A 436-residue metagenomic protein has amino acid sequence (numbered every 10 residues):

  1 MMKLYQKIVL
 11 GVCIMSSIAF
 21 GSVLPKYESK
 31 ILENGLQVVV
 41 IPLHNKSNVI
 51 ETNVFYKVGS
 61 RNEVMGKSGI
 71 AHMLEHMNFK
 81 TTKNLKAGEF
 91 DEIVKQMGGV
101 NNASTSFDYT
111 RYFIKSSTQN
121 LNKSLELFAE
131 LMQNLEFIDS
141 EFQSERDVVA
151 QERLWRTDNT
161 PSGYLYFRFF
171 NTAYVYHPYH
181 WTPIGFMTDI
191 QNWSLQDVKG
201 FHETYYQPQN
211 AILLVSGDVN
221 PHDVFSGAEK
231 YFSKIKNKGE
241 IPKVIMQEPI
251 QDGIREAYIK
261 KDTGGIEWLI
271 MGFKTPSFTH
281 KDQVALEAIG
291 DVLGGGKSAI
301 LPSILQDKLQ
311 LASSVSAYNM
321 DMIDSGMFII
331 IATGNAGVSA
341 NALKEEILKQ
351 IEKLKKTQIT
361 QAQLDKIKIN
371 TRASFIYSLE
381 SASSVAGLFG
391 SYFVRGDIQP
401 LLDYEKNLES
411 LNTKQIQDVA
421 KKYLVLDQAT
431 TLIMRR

Functional and structural regions predicted by a protein language model:
M1-K7: Positively charged n-region of N-terminal signal peptides that target proteins for export
V9-S17: Bacterial N-terminal signal peptides
A19-G21: Boundary at the C-terminal end of the N-terminal hydrophobic targeting segment
V23-N53: Mature N-terminal segment immediately following signal peptide/propeptide cleavage in secreted/periplasmic
E28-S29, Q37-L43, K199-T204, G253-K261 (+2 more regions): Short, surface-exposed beta-strand/loop micro-motifs that present aromatic residues
I31, D91-E240, S277, K308-L309 (+1 more regions): Charge-rich, well-structured scaffold segments of protease-associated domains
E51-I114, W181-P183, G295-L311: M16/MPP (pitrilysin/insulinase) zinc-metallopeptidase core fold and M16-derived inactive scaffolds
N171, E240-I300: His/Glu-based metal-binding/catalytic segments typifying zinc-dependent metallopeptidases
